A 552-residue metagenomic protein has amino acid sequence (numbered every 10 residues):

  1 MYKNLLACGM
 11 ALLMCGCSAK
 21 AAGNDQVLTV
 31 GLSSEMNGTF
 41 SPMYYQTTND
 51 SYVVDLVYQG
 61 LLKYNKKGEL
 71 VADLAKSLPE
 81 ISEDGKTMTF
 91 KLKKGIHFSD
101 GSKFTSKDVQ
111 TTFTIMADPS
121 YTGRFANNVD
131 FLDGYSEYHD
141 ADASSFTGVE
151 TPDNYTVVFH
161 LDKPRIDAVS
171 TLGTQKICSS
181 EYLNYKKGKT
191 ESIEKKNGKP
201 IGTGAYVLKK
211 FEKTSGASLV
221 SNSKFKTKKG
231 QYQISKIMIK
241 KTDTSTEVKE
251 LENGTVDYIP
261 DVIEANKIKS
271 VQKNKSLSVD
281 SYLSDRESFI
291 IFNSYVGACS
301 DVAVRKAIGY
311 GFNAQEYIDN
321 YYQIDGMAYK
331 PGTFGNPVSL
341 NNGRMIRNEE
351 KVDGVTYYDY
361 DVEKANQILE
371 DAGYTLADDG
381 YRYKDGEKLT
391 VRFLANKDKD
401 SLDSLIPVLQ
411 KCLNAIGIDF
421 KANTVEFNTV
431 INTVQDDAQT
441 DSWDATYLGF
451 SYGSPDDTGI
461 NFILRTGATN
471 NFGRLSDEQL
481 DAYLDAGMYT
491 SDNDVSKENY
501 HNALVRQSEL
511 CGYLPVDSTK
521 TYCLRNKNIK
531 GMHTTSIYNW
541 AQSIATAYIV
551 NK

Functional and structural regions predicted by a protein language model:
G31-E83, I201: N-terminal lobe/hinge region of extracytoplasmic solute-binding protein
K66, R165, S170-Y232, K236 (+2 more regions): Gly/Pro-rich hinge or "lid" segments in bacterial periplasmic/extracellular proteins
K76-N128, A298-S300: Aromatic- and charge-enriched surface segment that lines or borders ligand/interaction sites
P79, F420-I431, G459-N526, N551-K552: Extracytoplasmic/peripheral linker and loop segments enriched in polar/acidic and small residues with frequent Thr/Pro
K91, A126-N184: Surface-exposed binding/hinge segments that line and control ligand-binding clefts or catalytic entry sites
E191-N197, K224-K269, D419-K421: Ligand-site clamp/hinge motif
D301-K411, V550-N551: Append "and occasionally in soluble cytosolic enzymes with long acidic Gly/Pro-rich linkers
C523-K552: Long beta-strand-rich cores associated with HINT superfamily self-processing modules
